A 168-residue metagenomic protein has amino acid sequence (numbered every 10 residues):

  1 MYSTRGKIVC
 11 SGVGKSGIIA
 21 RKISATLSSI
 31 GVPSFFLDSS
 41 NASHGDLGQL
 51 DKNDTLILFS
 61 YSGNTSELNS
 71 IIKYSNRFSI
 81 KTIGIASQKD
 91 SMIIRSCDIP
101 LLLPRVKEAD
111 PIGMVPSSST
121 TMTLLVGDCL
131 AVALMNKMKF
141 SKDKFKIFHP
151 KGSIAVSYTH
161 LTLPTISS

Functional and structural regions predicted by a protein language model:
Y2, K7-V13, G17-M138: Glycine-rich phosphate-binding loops that contact phosphosugars or nucleotide phosphates
A109, N136-L161: Internal, active-site/partner-interface "lid" segment
H160-S168: Single conserved hydrophobic/aromatic residue that forms the stacking wall/gate of nucleotide- or nucleobase-binding
